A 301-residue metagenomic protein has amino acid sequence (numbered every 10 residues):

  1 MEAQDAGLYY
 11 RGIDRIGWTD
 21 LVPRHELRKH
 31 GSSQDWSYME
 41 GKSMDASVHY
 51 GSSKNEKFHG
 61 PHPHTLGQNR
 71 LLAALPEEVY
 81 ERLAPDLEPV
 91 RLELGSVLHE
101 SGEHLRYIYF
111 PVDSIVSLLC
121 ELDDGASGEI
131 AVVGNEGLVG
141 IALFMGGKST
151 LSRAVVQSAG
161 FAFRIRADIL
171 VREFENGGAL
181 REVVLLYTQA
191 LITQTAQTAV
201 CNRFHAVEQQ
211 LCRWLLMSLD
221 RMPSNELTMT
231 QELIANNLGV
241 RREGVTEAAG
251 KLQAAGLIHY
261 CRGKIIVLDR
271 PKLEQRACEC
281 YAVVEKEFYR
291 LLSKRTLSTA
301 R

Functional and structural regions predicted by a protein language model:
E40-E93, L138, L143-F144: Cyclic nucleotide-binding regulatory module and flanking cytosolic helices
S96-S158: Cyclic nucleotide-binding regulatory domains
A131-Q189, T193, Q197: Cyclic-nucleotide recognition modules
S158-A159, F174-R241: Polybasic "coupling" helices that flank or enter modular domains
M217-R301: Phosphate-/nucleic-acid-contacting segments
